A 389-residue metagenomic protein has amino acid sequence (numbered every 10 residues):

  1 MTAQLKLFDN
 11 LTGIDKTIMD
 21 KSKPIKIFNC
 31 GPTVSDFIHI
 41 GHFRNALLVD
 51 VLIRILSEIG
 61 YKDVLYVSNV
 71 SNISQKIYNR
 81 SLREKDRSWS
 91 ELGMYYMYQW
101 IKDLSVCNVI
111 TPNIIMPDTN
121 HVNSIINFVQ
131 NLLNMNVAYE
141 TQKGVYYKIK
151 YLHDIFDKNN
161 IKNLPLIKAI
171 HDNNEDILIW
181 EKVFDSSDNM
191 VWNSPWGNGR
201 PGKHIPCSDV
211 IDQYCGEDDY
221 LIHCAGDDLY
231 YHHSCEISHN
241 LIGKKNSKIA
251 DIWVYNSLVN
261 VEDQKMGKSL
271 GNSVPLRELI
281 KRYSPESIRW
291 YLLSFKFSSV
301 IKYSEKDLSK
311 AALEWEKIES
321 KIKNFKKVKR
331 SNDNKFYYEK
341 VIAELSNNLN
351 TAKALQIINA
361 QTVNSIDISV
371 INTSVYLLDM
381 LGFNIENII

Functional and structural regions predicted by a protein language model:
M1-T33, S57, D63, K102 (+7 more regions): Non-catalytic terminal extensions that flank enzyme cores
T2-T33, D50, N123-L313, E319 (+1 more regions): Alpha-helical recognition segments enriched in aromatics with Gly/Pro capping that present substrate-recognition
T12-C107: N-terminal, positively charged nucleic-acid-binding surface of large information/translation enzymes
R54, D212-Q213, V363: Short glycine/serine- and small hydrophobic-enriched flexible loop segments
V70-I73, M97, I110-I125, K143-Y151: Short, glycine/charge-rich beta-strand/loop segments that flank catalytic centers and engage negatively charged groups
S81-W89, N113-T119, G197, G226: The substrate-binding groove and active-site-proximal loops of carbohydrate-active enzymes, especially glycoside
L92, K102-V109, I125-M135: Active-site-adjacent, His/Asp/Glu-enriched structural segments that form or flank metal-binding and acid/base networks
